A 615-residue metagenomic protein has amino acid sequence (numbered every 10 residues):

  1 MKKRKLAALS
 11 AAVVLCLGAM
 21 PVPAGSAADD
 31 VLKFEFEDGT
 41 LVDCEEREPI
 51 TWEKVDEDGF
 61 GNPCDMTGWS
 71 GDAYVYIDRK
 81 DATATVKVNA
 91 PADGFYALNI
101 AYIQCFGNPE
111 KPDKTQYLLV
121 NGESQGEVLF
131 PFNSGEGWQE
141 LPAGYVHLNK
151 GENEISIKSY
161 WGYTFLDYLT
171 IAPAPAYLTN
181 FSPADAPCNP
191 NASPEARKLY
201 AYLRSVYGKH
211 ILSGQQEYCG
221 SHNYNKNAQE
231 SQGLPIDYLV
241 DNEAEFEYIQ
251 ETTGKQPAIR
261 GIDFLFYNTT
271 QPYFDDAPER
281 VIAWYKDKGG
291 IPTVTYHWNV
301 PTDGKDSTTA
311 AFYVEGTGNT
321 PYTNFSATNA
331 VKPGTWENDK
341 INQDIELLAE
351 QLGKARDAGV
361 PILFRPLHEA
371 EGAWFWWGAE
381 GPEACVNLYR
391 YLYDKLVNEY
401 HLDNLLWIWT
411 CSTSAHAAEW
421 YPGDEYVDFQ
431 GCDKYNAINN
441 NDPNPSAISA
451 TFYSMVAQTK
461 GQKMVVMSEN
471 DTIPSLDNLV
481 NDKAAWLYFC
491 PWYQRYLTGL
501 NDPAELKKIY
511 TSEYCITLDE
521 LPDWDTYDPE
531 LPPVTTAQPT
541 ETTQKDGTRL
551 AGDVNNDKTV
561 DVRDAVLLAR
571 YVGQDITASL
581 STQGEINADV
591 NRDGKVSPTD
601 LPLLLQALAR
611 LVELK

Functional and structural regions predicted by a protein language model:
M20-A27, T535-K615: Cellulosome-associated attachment modules in secreted, modular CAZymes
A27-Y202, V206-Y207: Extracytoplasmic
P173-I262, D275, D477, D525-P533: N-terminal module-boundary/linker segments of secreted carbohydrate-active enzymes
Q216, K463-V534: Substrate-binding cleft of secreted/luminal carbohydrate-active enzymes
L265, T269-Y391, N398, L402: Substrate-binding cleft of extracellular glycoside hydrolase catalytic domains
R365-P366, Y393, V397-H416, Q462-T472: Aromatic-lined carbohydrate-recognition surfaces of secreted/lumenal glycan-active proteins
W374-F375, K434-I438, M455-V480: Active-site clefts of carbohydrate-active enzymes
A417-D442, C490-Y493: Aromatic- and acid-rich polysaccharide-binding/catalytic face of secreted or lumenal carbohydrate-active enzymes
